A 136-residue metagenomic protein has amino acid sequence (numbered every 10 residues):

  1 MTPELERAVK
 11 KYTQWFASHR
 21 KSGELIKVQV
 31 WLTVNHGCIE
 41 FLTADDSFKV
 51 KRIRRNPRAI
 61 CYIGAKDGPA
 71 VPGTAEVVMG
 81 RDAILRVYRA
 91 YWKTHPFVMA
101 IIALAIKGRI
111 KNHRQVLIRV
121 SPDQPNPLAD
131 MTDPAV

Functional and structural regions predicted by a protein language model:
M1-W15: Extreme N-terminal tail/first-helix region
P3, F16-G23, I102-G108: Short helix-to-loop capping/linker segments positioned immediately adjacent to catalytic or ligand/cofactor-binding
E4-E6, E24, E40, E76 (+1 more regions): Glutamate identity and glutamate-enriched acidic tracts
E4-L5, I39-T43, S47-K51: Covalent nucleotidyltransferase core used to form phosphodiester bonds in nucleic acids
K11-D45, A59-Y62, A70-P72: Short beta-strand segments
D46-N126, M131: Short, structured beta-strand-loop surface elements
P134-A135: Ribonuclease/tRNase effector modules and their secretory precursors
